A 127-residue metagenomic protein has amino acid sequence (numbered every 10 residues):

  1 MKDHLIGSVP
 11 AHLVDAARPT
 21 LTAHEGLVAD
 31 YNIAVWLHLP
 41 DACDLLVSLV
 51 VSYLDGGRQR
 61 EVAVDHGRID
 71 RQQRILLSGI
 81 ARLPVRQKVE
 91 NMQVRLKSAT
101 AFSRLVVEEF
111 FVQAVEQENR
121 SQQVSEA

Functional and structural regions predicted by a protein language model:
M1-A127: Extracellular and organelle-lumenal recognition/adhesion modules and their flexible linkers in secreted
